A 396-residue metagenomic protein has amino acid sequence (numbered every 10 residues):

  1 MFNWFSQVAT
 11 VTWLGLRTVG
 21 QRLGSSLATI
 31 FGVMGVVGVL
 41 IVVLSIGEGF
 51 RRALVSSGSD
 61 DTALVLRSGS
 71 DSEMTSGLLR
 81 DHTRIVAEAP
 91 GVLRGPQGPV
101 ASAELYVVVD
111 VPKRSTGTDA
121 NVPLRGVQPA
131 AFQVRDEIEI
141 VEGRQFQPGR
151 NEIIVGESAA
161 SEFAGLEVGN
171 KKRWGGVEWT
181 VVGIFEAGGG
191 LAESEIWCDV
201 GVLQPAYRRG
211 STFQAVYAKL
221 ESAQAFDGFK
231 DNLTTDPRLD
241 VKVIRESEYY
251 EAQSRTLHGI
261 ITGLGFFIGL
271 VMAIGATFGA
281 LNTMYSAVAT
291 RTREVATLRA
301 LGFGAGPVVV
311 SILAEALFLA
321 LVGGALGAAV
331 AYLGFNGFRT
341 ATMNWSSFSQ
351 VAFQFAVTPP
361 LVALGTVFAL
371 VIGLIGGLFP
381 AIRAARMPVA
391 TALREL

Functional and structural regions predicted by a protein language model:
M1-G38: N-terminal Sec/SRP start-transfer signal
V8-L16, L27, E246, Y250 (+3 more regions): Alpha-helical membrane-protein architecture signal
L23-F50, H258-E294, L317-A325, I372-I375: Hydrophobic alpha-helical transmembrane segments of multi-pass inner-membrane transport and secretion
M34, G38-P123, Q133, E142-R144 (+5 more regions): Hydrophobic, regular-secondary-structure patches
L93, P112-D119, Q145, S161 (+1 more regions): Mechanotransmission and gating elements of multispan inner-membrane complexes involved in transport and envelope
A131-D136, V155-G169, C198: Short, solvent-exposed hinge/capping segments at secondary-structure junctions
Y285, T290-R339, L364, F368-I372 (+1 more regions): Transmembrane alpha-helical interface segments in multi-pass membrane proteins
A325-V367, L378, R386, T391: Short helix-loop junctions at transmembrane helix boundaries
